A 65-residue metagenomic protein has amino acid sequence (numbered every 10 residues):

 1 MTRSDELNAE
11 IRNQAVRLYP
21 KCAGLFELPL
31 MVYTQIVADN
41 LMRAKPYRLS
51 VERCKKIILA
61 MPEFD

Functional and structural regions predicted by a protein language model:
R3, L7-C22, L28-K45, S50-P62: Amphipathic alpha-helical segments in structured regions that serve as interaction surfaces
